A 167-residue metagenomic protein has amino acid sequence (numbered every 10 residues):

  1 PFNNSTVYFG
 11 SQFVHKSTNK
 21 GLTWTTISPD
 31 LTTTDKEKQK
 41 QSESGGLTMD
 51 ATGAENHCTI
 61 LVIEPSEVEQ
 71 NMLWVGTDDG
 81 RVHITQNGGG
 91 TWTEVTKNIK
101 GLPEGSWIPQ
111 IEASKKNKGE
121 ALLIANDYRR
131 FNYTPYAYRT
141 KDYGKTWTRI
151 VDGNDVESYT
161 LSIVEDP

Functional and structural regions predicted by a protein language model:
P1-P167: Beta-propeller blade termini and top-face loops
